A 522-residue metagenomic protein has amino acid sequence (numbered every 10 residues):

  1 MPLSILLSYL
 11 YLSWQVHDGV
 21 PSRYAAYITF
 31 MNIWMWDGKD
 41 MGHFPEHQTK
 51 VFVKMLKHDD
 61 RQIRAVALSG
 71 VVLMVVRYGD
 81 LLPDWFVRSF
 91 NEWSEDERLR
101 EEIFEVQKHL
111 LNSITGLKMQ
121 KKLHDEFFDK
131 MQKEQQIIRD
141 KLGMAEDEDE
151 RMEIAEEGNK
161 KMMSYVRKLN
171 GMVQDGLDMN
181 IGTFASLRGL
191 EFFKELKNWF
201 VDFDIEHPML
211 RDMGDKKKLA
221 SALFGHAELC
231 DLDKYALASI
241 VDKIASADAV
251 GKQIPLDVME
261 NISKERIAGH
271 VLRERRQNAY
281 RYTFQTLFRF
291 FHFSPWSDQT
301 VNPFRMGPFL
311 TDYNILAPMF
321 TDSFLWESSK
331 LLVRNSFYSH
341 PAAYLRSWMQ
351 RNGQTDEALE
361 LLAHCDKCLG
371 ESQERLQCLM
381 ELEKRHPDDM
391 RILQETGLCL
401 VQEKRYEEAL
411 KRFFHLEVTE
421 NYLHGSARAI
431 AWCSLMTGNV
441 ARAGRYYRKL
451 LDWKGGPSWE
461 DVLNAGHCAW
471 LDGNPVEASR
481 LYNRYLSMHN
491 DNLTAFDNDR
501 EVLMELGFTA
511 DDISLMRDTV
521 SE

Functional and structural regions predicted by a protein language model:
V66, S323, E357, R391 (+3 more regions): Start-of-helix register in tetratricopeptide repeats
G70, S323, E327, L361 (+5 more regions): "A position-specific structural signal for the A-helix of alpha-solenoid helical repeats
V72-D96, W470-L493: TPR/TPR-like (Sel1-like) alpha-helical repeat modules
K197-R385: Alpha-solenoid helical-repeat scaffolds
Y338-S339, S372, Y406, V440 (+1 more regions): TPR-repeat structural position
